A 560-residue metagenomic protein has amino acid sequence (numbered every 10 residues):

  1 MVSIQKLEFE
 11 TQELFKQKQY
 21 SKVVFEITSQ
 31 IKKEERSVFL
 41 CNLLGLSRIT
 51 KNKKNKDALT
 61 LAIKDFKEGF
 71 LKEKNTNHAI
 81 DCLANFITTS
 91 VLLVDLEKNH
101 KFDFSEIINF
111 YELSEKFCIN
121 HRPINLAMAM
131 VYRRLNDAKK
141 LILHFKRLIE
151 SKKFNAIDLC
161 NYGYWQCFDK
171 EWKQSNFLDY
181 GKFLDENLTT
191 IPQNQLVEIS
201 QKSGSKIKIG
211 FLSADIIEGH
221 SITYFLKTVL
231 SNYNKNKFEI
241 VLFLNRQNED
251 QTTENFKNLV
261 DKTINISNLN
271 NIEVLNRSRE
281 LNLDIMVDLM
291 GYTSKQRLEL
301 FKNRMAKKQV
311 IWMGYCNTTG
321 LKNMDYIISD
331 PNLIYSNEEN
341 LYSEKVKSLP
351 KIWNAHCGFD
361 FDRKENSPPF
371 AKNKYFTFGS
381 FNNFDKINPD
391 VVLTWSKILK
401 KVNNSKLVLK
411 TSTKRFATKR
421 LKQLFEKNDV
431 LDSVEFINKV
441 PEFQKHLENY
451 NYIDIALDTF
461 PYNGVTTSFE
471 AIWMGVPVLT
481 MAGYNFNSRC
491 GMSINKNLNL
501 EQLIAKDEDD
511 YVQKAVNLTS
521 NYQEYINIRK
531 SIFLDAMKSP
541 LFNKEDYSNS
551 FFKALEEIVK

Functional and structural regions predicted by a protein language model:
M1-Y375, N383, L393, K427-V430 (+5 more regions): Alpha-helical solenoid repeat scaffolds of the TPR/TPR-like class and their adjacent stem/linker regions that mediate
K237-E239, S396-K427, L431-D432: A conserved nucleotide-sugar
M290, D458-G464, A482: Short Ser/Thr-rich beta->loop micro-motif in glycosyltransferases that lines and helps position the nucleotide-sugar
L457, A471: Donor-sugar nucleotide-binding helix/loop cap in glycosyltransferases
I472-W473, K496: Short alpha-helix at the nucleotide-sugar/activated-sugar donor binding site of glycosyltransferases and closely
P477-F486: Short hydrophobic beta-strand element within catalytic cores of glycosyltransferases and related nucleotide-activated
S488-N499: Short acidic/histidine- and often glycine-rich active-site loop of Leloir-type glycosyltransferases that engages
